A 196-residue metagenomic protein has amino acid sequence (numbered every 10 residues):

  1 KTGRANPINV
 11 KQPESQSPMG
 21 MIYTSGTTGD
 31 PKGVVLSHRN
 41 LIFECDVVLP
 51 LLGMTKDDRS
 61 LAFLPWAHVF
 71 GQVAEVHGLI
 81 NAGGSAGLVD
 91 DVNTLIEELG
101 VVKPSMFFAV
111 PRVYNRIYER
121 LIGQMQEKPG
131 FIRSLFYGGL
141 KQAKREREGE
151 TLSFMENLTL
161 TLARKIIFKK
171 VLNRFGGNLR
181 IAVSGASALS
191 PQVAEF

Functional and structural regions predicted by a protein language model:
T2-Y23, D30, G53-R59: Conserved pre-ATP/AMP-binding loop-to-beta segment of ANL
P18, T24-T27, S60, P65 (+2 more regions): Conserved S/T- and glycine-rich ATP-binding loop of Class I adenylate-forming
M19-C45: Conserved AMP-binding A3 loop
R39, R112, S187-A188: Alpha-helix/helix-capping structural signal
I42-R59, W66-K165, N178: Conserved AMP-binding/adenylation subdomain of ANL enzymes
F107, A163-F196: Conserved AMP-binding/adenylate-forming
